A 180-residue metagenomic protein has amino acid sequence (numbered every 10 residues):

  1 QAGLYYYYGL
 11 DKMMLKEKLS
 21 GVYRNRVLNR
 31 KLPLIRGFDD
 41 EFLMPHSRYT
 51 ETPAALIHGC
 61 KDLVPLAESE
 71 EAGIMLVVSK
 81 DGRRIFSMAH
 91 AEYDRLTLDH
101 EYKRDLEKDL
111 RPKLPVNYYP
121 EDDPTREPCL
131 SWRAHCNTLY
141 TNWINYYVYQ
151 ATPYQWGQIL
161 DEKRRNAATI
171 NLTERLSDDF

Functional and structural regions predicted by a protein language model:
Q1, Y23, H46-Y49, E101-Y102 (+2 more regions): Tryptophan-centric aromatic hotspots in well-structured domains and transmembrane helices
Q1-N29: Cysteine-nucleophile active-site neighborhood
A2-Y6, P53-A55, D94-T97: Short catalytic/ligand-binding loop motif for oxyanion handling, primarily in non-cytosolic enzymes, centered on
E17, E68-E71, N137: A short catalytic or substrate-binding loop motif that flags glycine-/basic-rich loops and adjacent residues that bind
N25-L28, L56-I57, M75-V78, E107-K108 (+1 more regions): Short C-terminal domain-edge/linker segments immediately following a structured domain
I35-R83, M88-A89: Catalytic beta-strand/loop cores that center a nucleophilic Ser/Cys/Thr and support acyl-enzyme chemistry
G82, S87-F180: Acyltransferase
